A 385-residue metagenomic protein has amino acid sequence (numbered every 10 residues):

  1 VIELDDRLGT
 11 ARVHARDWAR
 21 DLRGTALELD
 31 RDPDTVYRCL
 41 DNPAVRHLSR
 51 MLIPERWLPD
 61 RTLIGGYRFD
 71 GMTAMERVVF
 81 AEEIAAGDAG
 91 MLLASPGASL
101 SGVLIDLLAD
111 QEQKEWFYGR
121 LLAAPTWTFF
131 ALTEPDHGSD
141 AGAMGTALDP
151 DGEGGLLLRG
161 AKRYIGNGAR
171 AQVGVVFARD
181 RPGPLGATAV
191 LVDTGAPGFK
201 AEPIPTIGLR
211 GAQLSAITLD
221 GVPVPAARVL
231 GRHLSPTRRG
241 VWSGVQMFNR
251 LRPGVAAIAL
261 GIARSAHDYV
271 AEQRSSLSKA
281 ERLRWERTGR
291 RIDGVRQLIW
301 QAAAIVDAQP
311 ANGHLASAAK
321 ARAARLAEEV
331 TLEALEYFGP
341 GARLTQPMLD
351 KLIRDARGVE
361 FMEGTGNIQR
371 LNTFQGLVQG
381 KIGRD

Functional and structural regions predicted by a protein language model:
V1-L92, G380-R384: Amphipathic, small/basic residue-rich leader segments at the start of a protein or domain
R23-R31, A271-K279, I292-R343: C-terminal helix-coil-helix/basic helical segment that borders enzyme active sites and/or dimer interfaces and provides
S49-L52, A123-T133: A short, Trp-centered hydrophobic/proline-enriched beta-strand micro-motif
G65-G66, A89-E112: N-terminal glycine-rich flavin-associated loop
G155, A161-K200: A short core secondary-structure module
R163-G168, L251-R252, V359-M362: Glycine-rich phosphate/pyrophosphate-binding beta-alpha loops
P203-D293: Glycine-rich beta->alpha junctions and the first turn(s) of the following alpha-helix
F338-D385: Glycine-rich phosphate/cofactor-binding loops in nucleotide/flavin-utilizing enzymes
